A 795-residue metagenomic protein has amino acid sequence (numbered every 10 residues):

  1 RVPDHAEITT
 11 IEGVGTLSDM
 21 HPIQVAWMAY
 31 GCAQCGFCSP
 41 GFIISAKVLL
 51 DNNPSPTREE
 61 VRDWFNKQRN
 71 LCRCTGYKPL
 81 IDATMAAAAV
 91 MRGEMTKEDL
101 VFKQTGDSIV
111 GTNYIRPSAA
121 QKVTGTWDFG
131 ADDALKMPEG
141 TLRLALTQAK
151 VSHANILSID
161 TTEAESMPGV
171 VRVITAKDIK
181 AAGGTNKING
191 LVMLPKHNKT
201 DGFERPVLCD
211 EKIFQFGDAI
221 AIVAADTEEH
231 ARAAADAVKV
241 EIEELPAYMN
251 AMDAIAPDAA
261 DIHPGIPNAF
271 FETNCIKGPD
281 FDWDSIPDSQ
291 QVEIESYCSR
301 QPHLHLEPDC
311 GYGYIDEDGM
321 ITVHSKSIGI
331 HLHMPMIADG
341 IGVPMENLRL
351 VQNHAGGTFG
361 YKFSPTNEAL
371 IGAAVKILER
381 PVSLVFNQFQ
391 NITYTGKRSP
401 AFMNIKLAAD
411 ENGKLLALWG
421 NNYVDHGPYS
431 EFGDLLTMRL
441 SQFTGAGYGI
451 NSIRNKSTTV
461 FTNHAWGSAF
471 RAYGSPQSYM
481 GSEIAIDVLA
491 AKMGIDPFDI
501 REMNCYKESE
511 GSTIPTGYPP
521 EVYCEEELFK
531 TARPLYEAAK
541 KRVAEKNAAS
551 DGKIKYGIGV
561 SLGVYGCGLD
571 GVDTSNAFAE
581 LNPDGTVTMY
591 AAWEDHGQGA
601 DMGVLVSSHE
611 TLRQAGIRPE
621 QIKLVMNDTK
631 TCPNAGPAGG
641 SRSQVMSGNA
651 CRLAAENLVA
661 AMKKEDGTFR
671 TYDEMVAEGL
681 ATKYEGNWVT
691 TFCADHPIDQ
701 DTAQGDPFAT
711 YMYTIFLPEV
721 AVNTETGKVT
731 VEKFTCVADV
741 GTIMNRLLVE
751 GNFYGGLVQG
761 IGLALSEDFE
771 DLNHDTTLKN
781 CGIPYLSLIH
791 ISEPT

Functional and structural regions predicted by a protein language model:
R1-Q104: Signature of N-terminal electron-transfer/Fe-S-associated modules in redox systems
Y30-F37, W466-S478, G640: A short glycine-threonine-serine/GTX helix/turn-capping micro-motif
P79, T84-L142, A181-P195, P279-I294 (+6 more regions): Cofactor-centric catalytic regions
A88-I266: Flexible, low-hydrophobicity surface segments
T141, C310-E317, I450-A472, D584-Y590: Residues forming anionic-ligand binding surfaces in small-molecule and nucleic-acid pockets of primarily soluble enzymes
M345, P497, R618-P619: Alpha-helix N-cap/start motif
S787-T795: Residue-level detector of conserved catalytic or cofactor/ligand-binding positions in enzyme active sites
